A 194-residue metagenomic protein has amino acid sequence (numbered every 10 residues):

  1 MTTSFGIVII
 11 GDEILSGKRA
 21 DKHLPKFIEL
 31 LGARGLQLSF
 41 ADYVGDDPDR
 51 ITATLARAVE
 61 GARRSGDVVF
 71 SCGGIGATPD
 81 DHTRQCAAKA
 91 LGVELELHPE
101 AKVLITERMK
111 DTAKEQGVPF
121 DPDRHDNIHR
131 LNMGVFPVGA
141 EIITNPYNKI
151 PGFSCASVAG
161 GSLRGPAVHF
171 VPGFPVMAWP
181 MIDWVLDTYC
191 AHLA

Functional and structural regions predicted by a protein language model:
M1-G6: Extreme N-terminal starter segment of soluble prokaryotic enzymes
V8-D12, A33-L36: Gly-rich Lys/Arg/Thr-decorated short loops/hinges at beta-loop-alpha junctions or inter-strand turns that position
D12-E13, G74-A77, G173-M177: Short glycine-rich anion-binding loops that position phosphate/pyrophosphate groups of nucleotides and phosphorylated
I14-L24: Glycine- and acidic-residue-enriched helix-capping/strand-helix junction motifs
G17, V44, V171-P172: Active-site-adjacent beta-strand anchor residues
P25-E100, E107-P122: N-terminal small/polar loop signature for handling phosphorylated ligands or for N-terminal nucleophile
D81-L193: Proline/glycine-rich low-complexity loops and linkers
